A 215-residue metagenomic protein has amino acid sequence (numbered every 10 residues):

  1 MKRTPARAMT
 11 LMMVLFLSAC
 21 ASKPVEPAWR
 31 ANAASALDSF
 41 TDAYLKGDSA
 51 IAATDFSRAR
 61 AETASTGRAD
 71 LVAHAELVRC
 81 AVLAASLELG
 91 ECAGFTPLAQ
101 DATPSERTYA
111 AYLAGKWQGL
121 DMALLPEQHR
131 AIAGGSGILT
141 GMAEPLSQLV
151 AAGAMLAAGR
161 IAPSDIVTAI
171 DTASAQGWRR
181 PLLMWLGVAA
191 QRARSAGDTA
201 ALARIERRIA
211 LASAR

Functional and structural regions predicted by a protein language model:
M1-T10: Bacterial N-terminal signal peptides that target proteins for export
F16-A19: C-terminal motif of bacterial Sec signal peptides marking the signal peptidase cleavage site
V25-A102: N-terminal Sec/ER secretory leader and immediately downstream segment of secreted/extracellular precursors
N32, I51, V72, E144 (+3 more regions): Residues that mark the junctions of alpha-helical repeat units in TPR/alpha-solenoid scaffolds
S39-F40, A59, R79, V150-A154 (+3 more regions): Structural register within alpha-helical repeat arrays
S57-A61, A99-Q100, T168-A175, Q191 (+1 more regions): Amphipathic alpha-helical segments of tetratricopeptide repeats
R79-P104, K116-L125, R194-L202, R215: Alpha-helical linker/edge segments of TPR/alpha-solenoid repeat scaffolds and analogous pre-/post-domain helices
S105-W178: Extended amphipathic alpha-helical interaction segments
